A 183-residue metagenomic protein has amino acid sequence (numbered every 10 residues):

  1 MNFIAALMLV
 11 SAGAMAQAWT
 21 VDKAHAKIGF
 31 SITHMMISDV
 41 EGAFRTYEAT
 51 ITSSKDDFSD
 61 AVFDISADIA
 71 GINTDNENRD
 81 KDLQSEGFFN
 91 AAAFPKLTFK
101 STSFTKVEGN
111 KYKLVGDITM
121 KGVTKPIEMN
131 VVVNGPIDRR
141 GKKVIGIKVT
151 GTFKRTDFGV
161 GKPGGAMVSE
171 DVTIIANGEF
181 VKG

Functional and structural regions predicted by a protein language model:
M1-A6: Sec-dependent signal peptide recognition, specifically the positively charged N-region followed immediately by
S11-G13: N-terminal signal peptide c-region/cleavage motif recognized by signal peptidases
M15-G183: Low-complexity, acidic/polar, glycine-enriched regions of mature
